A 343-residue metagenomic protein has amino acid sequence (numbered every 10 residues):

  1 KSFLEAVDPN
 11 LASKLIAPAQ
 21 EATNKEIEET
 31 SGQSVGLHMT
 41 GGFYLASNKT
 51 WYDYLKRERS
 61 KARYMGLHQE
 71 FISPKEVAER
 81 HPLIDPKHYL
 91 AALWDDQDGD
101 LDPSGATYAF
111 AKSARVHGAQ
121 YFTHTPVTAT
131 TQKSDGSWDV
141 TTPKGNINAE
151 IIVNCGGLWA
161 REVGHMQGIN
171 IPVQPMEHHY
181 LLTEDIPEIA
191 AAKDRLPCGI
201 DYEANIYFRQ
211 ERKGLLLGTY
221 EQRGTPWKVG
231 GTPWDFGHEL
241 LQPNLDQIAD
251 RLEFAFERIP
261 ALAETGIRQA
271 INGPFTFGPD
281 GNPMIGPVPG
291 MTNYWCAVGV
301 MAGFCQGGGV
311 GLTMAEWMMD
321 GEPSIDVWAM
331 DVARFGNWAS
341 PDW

Functional and structural regions predicted by a protein language model:
K1-R80, E203-Y207, R212-L216: Dinucleotide-binding Rossmann-like beta1-alpha1 core, especially the glycine-rich loop that anchors the ADP
N10, A129-L241, D250-R258, N337-W343: Flavin-dependent oxidoreductases
K14-A17, L45-Y54, L93-V116, F122 (+4 more regions): Short beta-strand to alpha-helix junction loop
Q33-Y44, E58, A78-H117, D139 (+2 more regions): Helix-loop-beta segment of a Rossmann-like dinucleotide-binding subdomain
H38-G42, M176-E177, A270: Short Gly/Ser/Thr- and Asp/Glu-enriched loop/turn motifs at secondary-structure junctions
M39, S73, T123-T125, Q269: Short loop/edge segments at beta-strand edges and connector loops that shape dinucleotide/nucleotide cofactor-binding
A92-I151, W159-E162, G308: Helical element adjacent to the flavin cofactor pocket in flavoenzyme catalytic cores
E203, R212, W234-W343: C-terminal catalytic lobe of FAD-dependent flavoproteins
